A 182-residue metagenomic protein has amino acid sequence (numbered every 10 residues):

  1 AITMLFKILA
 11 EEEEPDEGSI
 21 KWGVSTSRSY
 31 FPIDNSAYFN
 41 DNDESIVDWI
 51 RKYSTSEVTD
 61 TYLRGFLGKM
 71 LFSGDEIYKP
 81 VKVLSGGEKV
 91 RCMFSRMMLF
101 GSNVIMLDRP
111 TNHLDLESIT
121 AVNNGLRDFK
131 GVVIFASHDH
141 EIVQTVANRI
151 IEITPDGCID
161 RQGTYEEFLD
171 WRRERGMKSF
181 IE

Functional and structural regions predicted by a protein language model:
A1-E182: ABC ATP-binding cassette signature C-motif
